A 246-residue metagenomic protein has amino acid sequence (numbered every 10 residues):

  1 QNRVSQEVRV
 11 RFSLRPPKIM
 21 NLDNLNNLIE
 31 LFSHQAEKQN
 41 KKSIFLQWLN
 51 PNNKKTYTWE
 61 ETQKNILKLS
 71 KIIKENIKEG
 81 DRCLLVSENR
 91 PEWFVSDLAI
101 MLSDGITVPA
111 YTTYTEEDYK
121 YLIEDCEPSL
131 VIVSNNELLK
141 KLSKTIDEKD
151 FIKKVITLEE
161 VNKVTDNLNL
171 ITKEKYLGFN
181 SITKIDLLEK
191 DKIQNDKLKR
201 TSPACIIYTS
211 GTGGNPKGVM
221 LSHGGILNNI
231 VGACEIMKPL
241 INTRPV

Functional and structural regions predicted by a protein language model:
S13-D81, L98: N-lobe entry segment of adenylate-forming
F32-A36, L46, T62, I66 (+8 more regions): Adenylate-forming
K42-I44, Y176-L177, S181-Y208, N215 (+1 more regions): Conserved pre-ATP/AMP-binding loop-to-beta segment of ANL
K55-T56, S70-Y114: Conserved AMP-binding/adenylate-forming
T56-E60, A204-I230: Conserved AMP-binding A3 loop
Q63-K71, V219-L240: Conserved structural elements of the adenylate-forming
Y114-T145, N229-V246: Conserved ATP-dependent adenylate/AMP-binding module captured primarily in the ANL superfamily
K140-R200: ANL superfamily adenylate-forming
